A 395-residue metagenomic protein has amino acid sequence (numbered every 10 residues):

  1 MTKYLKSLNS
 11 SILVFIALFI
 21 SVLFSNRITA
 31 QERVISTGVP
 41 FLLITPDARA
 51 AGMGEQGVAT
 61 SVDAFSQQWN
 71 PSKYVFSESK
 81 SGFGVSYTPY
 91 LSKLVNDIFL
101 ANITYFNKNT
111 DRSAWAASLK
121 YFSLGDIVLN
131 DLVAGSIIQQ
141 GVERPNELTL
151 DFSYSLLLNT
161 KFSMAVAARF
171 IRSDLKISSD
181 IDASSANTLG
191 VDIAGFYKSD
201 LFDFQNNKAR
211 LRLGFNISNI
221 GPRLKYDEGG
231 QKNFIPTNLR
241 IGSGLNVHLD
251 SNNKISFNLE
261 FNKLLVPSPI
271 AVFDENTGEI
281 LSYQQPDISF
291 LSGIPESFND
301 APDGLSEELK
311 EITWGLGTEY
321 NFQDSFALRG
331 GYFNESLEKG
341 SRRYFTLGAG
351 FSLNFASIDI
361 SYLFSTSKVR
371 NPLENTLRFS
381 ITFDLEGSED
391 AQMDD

Functional and structural regions predicted by a protein language model:
M1-P40, E386-D395: Cleavable N-terminal export/targeting peptides
Q31-D395: Subset of outer-membrane beta-barrel
